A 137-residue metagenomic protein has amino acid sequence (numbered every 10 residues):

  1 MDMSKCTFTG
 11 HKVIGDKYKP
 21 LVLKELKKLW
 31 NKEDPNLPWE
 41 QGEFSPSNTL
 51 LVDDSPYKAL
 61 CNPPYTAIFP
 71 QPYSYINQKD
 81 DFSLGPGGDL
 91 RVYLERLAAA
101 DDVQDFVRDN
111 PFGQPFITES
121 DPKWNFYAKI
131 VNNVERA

Functional and structural regions predicted by a protein language model:
M1-A137: C-terminal cap/substrate-recognition subdomain and adjoining C-terminal extension of metal-dependent phosphatase-like
